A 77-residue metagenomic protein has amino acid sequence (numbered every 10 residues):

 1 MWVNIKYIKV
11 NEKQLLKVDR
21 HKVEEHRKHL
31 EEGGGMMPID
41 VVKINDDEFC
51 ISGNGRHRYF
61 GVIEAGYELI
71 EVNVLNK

Functional and structural regions predicted by a protein language model:
M1-N76: Short, charged/polar connector segments at secondary-structure boundaries
